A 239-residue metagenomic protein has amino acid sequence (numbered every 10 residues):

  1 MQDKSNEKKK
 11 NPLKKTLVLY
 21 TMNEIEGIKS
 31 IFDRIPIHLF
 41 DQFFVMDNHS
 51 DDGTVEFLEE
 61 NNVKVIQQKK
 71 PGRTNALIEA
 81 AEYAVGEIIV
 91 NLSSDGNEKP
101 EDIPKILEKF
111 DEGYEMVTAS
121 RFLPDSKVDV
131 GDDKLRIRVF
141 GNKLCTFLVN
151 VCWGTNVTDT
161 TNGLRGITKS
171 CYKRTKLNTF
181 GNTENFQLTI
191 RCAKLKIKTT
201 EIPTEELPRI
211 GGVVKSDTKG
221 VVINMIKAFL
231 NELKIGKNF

Functional and structural regions predicted by a protein language model:
M1-P12, E26, D33, D129 (+2 more regions): Hydrophobic helical membrane-anchoring modules
T16-Y20: Short hydrophobic beta-strand elements that form part of the catalytic alpha/beta core underpinning NDP-sugar/donor
T21-I37: Short, well-formed alpha-helical segments that are part of the catalytic scaffolds of diverse glycosyltransferases
E24-G27, S50, R73, K99: Donor nucleotide-sugar binding loop of glycosyltransferases
D47-V55: A conserved acidic beta->alpha catalytic loop
K69-P71, N75-E82, E101-N182, R209-K219 (+1 more regions): Acceptor/aglycone-binding surface of glycosyltransferases and processive sugar-polymer synthases
I89: Short aromatic/hydrophobic "clamp" motif used to bind/position activated sugar donors
S93-N97: The conserved acidic donor/metal-binding loop of glycosyltransferases
